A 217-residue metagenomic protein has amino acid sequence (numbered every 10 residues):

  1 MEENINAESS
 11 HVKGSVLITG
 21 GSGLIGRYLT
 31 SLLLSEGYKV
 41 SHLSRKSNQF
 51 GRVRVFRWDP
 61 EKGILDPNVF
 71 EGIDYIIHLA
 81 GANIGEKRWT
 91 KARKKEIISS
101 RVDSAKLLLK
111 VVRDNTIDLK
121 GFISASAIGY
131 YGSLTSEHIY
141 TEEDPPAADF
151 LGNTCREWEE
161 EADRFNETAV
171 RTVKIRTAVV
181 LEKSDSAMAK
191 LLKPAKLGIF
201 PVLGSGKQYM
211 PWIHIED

Functional and structural regions predicted by a protein language model:
G14-E36: N-terminal Rossmann NAD(P)H-binding glycine-rich loop of SDR-like oxidoreductase domains
T19, I73-L79, S124-A125, R176: Rossmann-fold scaffold of SDR-type NAD(P)-dependent oxidoreductases
Y38-R45: Conserved glycine-rich Rossmann-like NAD(P)H-binding loop of the short-chain dehydrogenase/reductase
N48-Q49, R54-L107: NAD(P)H-binding glycine-rich loop region in Rossmannoid oxidoreductase-like domains and their noncatalytic homologs
S99, T135-K174: Catalytic helix-loop patch of NAD(P)-dependent Rossmann-fold dehydrogenases
A105-D149: Conserved Rossmann-fold NAD(P)-dependent oxidoreductase catalytic core, especially the SDR/UDP-sugar
F165-K174, A178-P211: NAD(P)-dependent short-chain dehydrogenase/reductase
P211-D217: A conserved structural motif in NAD(P)-dependent oxidoreductases
